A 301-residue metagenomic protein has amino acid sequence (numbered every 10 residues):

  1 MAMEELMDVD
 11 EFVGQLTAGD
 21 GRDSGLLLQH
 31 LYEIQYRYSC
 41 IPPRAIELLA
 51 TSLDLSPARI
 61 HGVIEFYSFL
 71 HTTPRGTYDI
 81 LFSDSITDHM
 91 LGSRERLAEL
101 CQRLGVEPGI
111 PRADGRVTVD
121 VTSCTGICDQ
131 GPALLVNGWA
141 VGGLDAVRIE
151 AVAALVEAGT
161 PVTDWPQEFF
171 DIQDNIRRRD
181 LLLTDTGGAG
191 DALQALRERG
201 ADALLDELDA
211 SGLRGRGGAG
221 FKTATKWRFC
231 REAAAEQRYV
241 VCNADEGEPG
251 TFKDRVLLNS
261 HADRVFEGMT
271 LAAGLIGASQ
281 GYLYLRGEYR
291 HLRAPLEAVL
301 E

Functional and structural regions predicted by a protein language model:
M1-E301: Feature of Fe-S/electron-transfer and energy-metabolism proteins that preferentially highlights extended coupling
